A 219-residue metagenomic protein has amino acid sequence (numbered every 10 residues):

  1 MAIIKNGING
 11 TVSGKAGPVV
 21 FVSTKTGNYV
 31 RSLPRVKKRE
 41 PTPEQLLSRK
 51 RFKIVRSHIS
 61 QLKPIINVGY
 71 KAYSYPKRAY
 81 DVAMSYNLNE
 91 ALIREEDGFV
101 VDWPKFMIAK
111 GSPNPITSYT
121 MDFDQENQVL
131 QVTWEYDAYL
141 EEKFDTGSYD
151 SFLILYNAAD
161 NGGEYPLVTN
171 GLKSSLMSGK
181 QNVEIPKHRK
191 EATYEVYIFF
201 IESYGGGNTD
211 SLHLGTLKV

Functional and structural regions predicted by a protein language model:
M1-T117: Long, polar/Ser/Thr-enriched low-complexity segments that form simple helices or flexible linkers at protein ends
Y75-V219: Charged linear interaction tracts used for macromolecular binding and regulation
